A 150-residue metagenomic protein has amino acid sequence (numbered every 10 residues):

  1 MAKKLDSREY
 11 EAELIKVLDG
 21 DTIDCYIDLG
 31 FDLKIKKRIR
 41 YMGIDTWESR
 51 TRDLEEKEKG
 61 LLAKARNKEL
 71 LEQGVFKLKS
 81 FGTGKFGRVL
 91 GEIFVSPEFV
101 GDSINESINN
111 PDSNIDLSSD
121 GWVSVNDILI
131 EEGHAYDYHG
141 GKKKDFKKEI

Functional and structural regions predicted by a protein language model:
M1-I150: Small beta-barrel nucleic-acid-binding modules, primarily SNase/OB-fold domains and secondarily Tudor-like barrels
